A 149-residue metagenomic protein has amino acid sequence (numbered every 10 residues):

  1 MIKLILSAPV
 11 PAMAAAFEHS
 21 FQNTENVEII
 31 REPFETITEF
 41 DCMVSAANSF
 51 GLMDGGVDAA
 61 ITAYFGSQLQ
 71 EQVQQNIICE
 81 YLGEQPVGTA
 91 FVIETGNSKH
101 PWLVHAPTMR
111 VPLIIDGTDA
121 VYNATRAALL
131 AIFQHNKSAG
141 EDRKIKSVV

Functional and structural regions predicted by a protein language model:
M1-V149: Macrodomain-like recognition of ADP-ribose-binding/processing modules
